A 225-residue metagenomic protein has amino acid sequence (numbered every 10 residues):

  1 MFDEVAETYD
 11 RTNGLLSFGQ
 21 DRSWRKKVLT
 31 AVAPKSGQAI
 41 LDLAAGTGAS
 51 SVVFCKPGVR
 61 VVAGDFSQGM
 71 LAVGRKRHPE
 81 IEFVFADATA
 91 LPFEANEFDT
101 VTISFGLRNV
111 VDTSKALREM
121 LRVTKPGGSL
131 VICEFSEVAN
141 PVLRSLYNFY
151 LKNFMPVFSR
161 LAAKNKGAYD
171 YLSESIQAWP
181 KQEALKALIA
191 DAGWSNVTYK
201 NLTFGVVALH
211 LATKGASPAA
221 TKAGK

Functional and structural regions predicted by a protein language model:
M1-T8, L151, A162: N-terminal, positively charged/glycine-rich alpha-helical extensions of SAM-dependent methyltransferases
F18-Q38: Conserved alpha-helix/loop element of class I SAM-dependent methyltransferases that forms part of the SAM/SAH-binding
A39-L91: Class I SAM-dependent methyltransferase SAM/SAH-binding core
T89-V101: A short acidic, Gly/Pro-enriched loop at the edge of an enzyme's catalytic core that lines a small-molecule cofactor
D99-T113, S136: A short SAM/SAH-binding and catalytic strip from SAM-dependent methyltransferases
S114-S129: A short glycine-rich, Lys/Arg-flanked "PGG" loop and its adjoining helix->strand segment in the class I
C133-L188, A192, T198: C-terminal alpha-helical "lid/dimerization" subdomain adjacent to the S-adenosyl-L-methionine
S195-K225: Core SAM-dependent methyltransferase catalytic element
